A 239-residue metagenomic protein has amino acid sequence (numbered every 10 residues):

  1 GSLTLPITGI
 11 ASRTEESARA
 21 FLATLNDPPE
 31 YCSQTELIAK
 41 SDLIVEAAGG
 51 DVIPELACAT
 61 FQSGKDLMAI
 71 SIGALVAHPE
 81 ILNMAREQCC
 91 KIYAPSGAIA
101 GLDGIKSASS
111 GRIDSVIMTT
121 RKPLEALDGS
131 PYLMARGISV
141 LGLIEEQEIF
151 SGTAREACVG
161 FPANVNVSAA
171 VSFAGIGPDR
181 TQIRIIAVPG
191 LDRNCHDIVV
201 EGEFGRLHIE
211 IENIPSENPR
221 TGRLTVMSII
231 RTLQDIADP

Functional and structural regions predicted by a protein language model:
G1-T24: N-terminal Rossmann-like dinucleotide-binding module
P28-K40: Short acidic low-complexity segments
E36, I72-L75, A98-I99, P123: Short, acidic/turn-prone active-site loops that include or flank metal/cofactor- and phosphate-binding residues
D42-E46: N-terminal Rossmann-like NAD(P) cofactor-binding module of classical short-chain dehydrogenase/reductase
E55-A59, S63, S71-K91: Rossmann-fold NAD(P)-binding glycine/threonine-rich loop
E80-I99, D114-M118: Rossmann-fold dehydrogenase core element
A98-P239: Active-site-lining helix/loop region of Rossmann-like oxidoreductase modules
